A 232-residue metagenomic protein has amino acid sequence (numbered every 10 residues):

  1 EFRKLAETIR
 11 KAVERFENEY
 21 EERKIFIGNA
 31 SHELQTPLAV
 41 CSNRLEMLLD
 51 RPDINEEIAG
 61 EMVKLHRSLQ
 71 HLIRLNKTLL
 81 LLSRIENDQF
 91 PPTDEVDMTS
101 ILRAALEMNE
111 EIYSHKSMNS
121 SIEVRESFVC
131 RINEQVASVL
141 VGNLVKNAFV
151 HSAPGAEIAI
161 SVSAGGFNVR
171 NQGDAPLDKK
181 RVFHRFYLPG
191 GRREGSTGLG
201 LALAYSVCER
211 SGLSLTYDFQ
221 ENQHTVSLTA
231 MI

Functional and structural regions predicted by a protein language model:
E1-A30, L34, A39-E56, V63 (+7 more regions): Membrane-proximal HAMP signal-relay module
H71-S83: Coiled-coil phosphoacceptor/dimerization helix of two-component systems
N87-P92, V129-I132: Conserved micro-motifs of the catalytic ATP-binding
D94, S114, N119-V129: Conserved catalytic submotifs in the C-terminal HATPase_c
A137-V141: A residue-level detector for a conserved hydrophobic packing site within the catalytic ATP-binding domain
N147-F149: Short helix-loop "hinge" at the ATP-lid/N-box region of the Bergerat-fold HATPase_c
G155-G166: Short beta-strand/loop element within the Bergerat-fold HATPase_c
A175-Y187: Short conserved segment of the HATPase_c
